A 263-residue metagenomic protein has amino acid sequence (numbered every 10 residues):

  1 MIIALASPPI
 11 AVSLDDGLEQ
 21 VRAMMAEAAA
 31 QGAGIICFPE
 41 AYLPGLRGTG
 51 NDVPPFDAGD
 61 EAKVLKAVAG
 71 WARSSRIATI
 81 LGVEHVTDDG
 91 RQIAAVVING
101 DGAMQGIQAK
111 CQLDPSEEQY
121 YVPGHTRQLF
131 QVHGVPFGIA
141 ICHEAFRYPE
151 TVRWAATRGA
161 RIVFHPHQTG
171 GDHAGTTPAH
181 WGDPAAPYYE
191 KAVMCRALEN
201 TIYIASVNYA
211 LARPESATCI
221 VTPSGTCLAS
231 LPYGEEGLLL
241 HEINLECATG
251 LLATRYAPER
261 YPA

Functional and structural regions predicted by a protein language model:
M1-A4: Extreme N-terminal starter segment of soluble prokaryotic enzymes
S7-L14: Short polar catalytic/cofactor-binding loops
L14, R22-D101, T169-L198: Cys-nucleophile CN-hydrolase/nitrilase-fold catalytic domain and related Cys-dependent amidase chemistry that acts on
D16-M25, R147-R153: Short, acidic/polar
P39, P44, C111, P166 (+1 more regions): Conserved residues at the C-terminal ends of beta-strands
D60-I80, F146-E236: CN hydrolase (nitrilase-like) catalytic-core segments centered on the catalytic cysteine and neighboring Lys/Glu
L81-V83, A94-V97, Q128, T218-I220 (+1 more regions): Short beta-strand scaffold segments in enzyme catalytic cores
T87-A186, K191, C247-P262: Active-site catalytic loop in hydrolytic enzyme cores
